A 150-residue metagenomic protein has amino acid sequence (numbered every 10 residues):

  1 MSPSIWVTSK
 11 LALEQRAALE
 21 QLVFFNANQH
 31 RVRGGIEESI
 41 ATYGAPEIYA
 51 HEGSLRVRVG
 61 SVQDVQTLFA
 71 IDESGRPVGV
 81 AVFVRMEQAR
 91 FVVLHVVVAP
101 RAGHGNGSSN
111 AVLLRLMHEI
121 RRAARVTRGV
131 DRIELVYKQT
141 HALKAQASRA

Functional and structural regions predicted by a protein language model:
M1, R149-A150: Short intrinsically disordered terminal tails
M1-Q29: Conserved N-terminal entry element of GNAT/NAT acetyltransferase domains
K10-E14, E73, R101, T140: Generic structural motif
Q21-E47: Helix-loop element at the rim of GNAT/NAT acetyltransferase active sites that forms part of the acceptor-substrate
R33, R76-V78, T140-K144: Short, surface-exposed beta-strand/loop "edge" segments at domain boundaries and coil↔beta transitions
S39-T42, P46-R90: A conserved beta-strand-loop-helix scaffold within acyl/acetyltransferase catalytic domains
M86-R149: Acyl-donor binding region in acyl/amide transferases
